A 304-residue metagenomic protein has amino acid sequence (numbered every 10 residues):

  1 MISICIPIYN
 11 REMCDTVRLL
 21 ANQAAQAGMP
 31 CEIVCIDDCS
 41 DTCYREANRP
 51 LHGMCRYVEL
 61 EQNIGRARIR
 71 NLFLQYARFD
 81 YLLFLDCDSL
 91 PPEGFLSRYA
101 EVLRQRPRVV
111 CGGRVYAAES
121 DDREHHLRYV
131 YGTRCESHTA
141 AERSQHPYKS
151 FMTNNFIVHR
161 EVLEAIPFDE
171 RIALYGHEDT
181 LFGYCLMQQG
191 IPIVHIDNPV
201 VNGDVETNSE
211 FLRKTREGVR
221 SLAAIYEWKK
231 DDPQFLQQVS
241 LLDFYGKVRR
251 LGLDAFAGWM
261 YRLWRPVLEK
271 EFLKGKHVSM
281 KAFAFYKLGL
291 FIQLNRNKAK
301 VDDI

Functional and structural regions predicted by a protein language model:
N10-A25: Short, well-formed alpha-helical segments that are part of the catalytic scaffolds of diverse glycosyltransferases
C35-R45, S89: A conserved acidic beta->alpha catalytic loop
L60-A77: Glycine-rich, basic loop-to-helix element that forms the pyrophosphate-binding segment of sugar-nucleotide handling
L82: Short aromatic/hydrophobic "clamp" motif used to bind/position activated sugar donors
G94-H126: Conserved donor NDP-sugar-binding/catalytic core segment of glycosyltransferases
Y129-Y148: Short, flexible, basic/aromatic active-site loop/helix in glycosyltransferases
Y175-F182: Acidic donor-binding loop at a coil-to-helix junction in glycosyltransferase catalytic cores that engages
E217, L236-I304: Non-catalytic, C-terminal membrane-associated alpha-helical segments of glycosyltransferases
